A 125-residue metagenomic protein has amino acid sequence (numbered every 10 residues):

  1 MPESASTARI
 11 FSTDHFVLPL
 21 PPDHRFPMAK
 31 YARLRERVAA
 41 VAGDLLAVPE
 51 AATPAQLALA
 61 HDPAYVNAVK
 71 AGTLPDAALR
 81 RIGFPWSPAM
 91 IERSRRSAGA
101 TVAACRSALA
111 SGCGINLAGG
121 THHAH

Functional and structural regions predicted by a protein language model:
M1-H125: HDAC/HDAC-like amidohydrolase catalytic core signature
